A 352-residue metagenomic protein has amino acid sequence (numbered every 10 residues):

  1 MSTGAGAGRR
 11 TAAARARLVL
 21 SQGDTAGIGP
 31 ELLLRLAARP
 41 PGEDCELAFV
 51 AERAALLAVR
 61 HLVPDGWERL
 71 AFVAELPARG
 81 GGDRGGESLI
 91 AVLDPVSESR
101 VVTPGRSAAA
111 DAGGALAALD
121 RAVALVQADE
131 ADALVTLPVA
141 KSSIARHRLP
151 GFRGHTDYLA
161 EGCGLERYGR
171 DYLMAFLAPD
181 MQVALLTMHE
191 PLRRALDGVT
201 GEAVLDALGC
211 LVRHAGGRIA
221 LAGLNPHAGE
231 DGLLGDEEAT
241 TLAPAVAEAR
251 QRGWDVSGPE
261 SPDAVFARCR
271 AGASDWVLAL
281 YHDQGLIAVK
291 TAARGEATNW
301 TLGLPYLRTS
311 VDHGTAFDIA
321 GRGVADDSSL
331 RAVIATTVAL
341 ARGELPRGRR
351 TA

Functional and structural regions predicted by a protein language model:
S2-E237, A243-A352: Anion-binding alpha/beta catalytic cores of soluble intermediary-metabolism enzymes, centered on
